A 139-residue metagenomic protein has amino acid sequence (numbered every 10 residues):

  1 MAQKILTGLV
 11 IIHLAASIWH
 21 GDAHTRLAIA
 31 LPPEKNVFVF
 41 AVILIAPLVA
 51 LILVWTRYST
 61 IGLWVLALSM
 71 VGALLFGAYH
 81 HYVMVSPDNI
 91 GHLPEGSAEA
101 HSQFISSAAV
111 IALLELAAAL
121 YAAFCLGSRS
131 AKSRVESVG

Functional and structural regions predicted by a protein language model:
M1-H13, Y121-A131, G139: Cytosolic juxtamembrane helix and N-cap/initiation of the first transmembrane helix
I5-A16, I43, G62, L66-S69 (+1 more regions): Hydrophobic alpha-helical transmembrane segments of polytopic
A16-H24, L68-P87: C-terminal TM-helix exit segments that contain a strictly Trp-centered aromatic cap at the helix terminus
H20-A46: Transmembrane alpha-helix entry/boundary detector in multi-pass membrane proteins
R26, P32, L126-R134: Membrane-interfacial segments
L27-K35, Y79-S106: Interfacial non-cytosolic loop connecting adjacent transmembrane helices
L48-W64: Juxtamembrane helix-break-helix junctions at the cytosolic face of small multi-pass alpha-helical membrane proteins
P94-G127: Alpha-helical membrane-associated segments of multi-pass integral membrane proteins
